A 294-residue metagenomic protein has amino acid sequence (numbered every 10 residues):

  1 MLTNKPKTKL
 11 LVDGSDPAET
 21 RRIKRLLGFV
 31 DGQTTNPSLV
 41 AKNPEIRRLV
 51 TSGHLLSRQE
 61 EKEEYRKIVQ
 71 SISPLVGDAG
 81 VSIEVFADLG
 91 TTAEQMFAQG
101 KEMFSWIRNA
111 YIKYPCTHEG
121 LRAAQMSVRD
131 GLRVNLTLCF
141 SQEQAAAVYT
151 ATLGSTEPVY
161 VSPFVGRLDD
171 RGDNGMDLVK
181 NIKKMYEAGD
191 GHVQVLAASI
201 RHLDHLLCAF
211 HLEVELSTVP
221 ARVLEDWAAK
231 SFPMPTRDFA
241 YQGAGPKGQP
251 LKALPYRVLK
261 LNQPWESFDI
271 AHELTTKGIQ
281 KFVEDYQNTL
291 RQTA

Functional and structural regions predicted by a protein language model:
M1-P6, A294: Basic/polar N-terminal segments that are highly enriched at the extreme N-terminus, encompassing both cleavable
K5-L10, G14-R22, L26-V30, T35-R129: Active-site beta->alpha loop and helix N-cap motifs at the rims of alpha/beta catalytic domains
A18, T35, E63, K67 (+3 more regions): Conserved active-site and cofactor/substrate-binding residues in soluble primary-metabolism enzymes
N36, I112, V148, A209 (+1 more regions): Conserved, mostly hydrophobic/aromatic
I46-G53, W227-G245, T276-T293: C-terminal helical cap(s) of enzyme catalytic domains, especially alpha/beta-barrels
Q59-G80, S105-W106, A124-V134, M176-G191 (+2 more regions): Alpha-helix-loop-beta-strand connector modules within alpha/beta enzyme cores
H118, N135-L254: Catalytic alpha/beta core domains of metabolic enzymes, predominantly
K252-A294: C-terminal extensions of enzymes
